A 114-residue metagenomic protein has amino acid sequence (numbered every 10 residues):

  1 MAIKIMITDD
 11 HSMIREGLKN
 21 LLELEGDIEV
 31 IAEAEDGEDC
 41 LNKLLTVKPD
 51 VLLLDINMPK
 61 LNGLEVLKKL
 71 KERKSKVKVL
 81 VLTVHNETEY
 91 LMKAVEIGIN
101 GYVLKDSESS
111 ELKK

Functional and structural regions predicted by a protein language model:
T8-D9, A34, L52: Conserved sequence signature across two-component system core domains
D9, D55, T83: Active-site residues of response regulator receiver
D27-E35, K43: Short hydrophobic/Thr-rich beta-strand motif most characteristic of the beta2 strand and flanking loop of CheY-like
D36-D39, N62-E65: Acidic catalytic/metal-coordinating carboxylates
V47-L53: Active-site beta3 strand of CheY-like receiver
M58: Receiver (REC) domain active-site loop signature in two-component systems and cognate sites in sensor histidine kinases
S107-K114: C-terminal output helix
